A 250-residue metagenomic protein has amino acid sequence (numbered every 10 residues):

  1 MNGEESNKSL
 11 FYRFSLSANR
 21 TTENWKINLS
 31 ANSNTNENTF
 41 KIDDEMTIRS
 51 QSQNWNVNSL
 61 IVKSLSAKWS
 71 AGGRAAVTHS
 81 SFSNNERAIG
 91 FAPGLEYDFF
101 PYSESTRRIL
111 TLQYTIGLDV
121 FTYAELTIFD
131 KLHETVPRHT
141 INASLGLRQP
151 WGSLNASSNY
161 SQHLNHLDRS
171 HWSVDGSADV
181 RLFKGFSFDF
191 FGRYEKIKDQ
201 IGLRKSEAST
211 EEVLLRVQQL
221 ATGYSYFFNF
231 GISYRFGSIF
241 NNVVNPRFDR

Functional and structural regions predicted by a protein language model:
M1-E5, T22-N24, S33-T39, A75-S81 (+6 more regions): Transmembrane beta-strands of outer-membrane beta-barrel pores
M1-S66, R74-F82, S170-R193: Transmembrane beta-barrel domains of bacterial outer-membrane proteins
K8-F11, F40-E45, N84-F91, T122-D130 (+3 more regions): Outer-membrane beta-barrel translocator domains and adjoining extracellular loop/strand segments of Gram-negative
K8-F14, Q51-W55, R87-F91, R108 (+3 more regions): Residues that define the transmembrane beta-barrel architecture of outer-membrane proteins
F14-R20, S59-K63, V77, P93-F99 (+7 more regions): Residues on the lipid-exposed face of transmembrane beta-strands in outer-membrane beta-barrel proteins
E23-K26, S64-K68, S83, F100-L110 (+3 more regions): Short loop/turn motifs that connect adjacent beta-strands in outer-membrane beta-barrel proteins
I27-L29, A71-A75, F91, R108-Y114 (+4 more regions): Transmembrane beta-strands of outer-membrane beta-barrel proteins
D168-S173, R181-R250: Predominantly the C-terminal beta-signal and adjacent terminal strand-loop region of outer-membrane beta-barrel
